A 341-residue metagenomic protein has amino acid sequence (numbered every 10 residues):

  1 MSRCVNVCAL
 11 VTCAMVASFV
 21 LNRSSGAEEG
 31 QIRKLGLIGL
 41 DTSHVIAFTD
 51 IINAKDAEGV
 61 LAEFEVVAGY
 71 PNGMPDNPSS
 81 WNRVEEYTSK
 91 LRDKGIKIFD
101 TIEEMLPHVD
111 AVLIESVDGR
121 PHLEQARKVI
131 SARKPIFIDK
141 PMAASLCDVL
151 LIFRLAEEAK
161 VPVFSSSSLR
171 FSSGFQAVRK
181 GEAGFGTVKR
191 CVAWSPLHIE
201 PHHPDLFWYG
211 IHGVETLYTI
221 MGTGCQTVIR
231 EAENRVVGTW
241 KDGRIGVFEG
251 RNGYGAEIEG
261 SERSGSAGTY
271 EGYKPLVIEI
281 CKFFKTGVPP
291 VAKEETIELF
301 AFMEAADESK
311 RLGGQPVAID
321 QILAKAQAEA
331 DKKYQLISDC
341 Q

Functional and structural regions predicted by a protein language model:
M1-V7: Positively charged n-region of N-terminal signal peptides that target proteins for export
C4, N22-A132, E157-E158, G222-T223 (+3 more regions): N-terminal glycine-/serine-/threonine-rich beta1-alpha1-beta2 phosphate-ribose binding loop of Rossmann-like
C8-V20: Bacterial N-terminal signal peptides
A27, M142-H203: A contiguous active-site-proximal alpha/beta segment in oxidoreductase catalytic domains
E28, V112-S116, T286-Q341: C-terminal helix-rich "cap/oligomerization" subdomain common to oxidoreductases
D100, I138, V163-S165: Hydrophobic residues in well-ordered beta-strands that form the structural core
R133-P135, K140-P141: Short helix/strand-capping hinge loops at secondary-structure junctions that flank key functional elements
C191-G253, E294-A301: Rossmann-like dinucleotide-binding domain that binds NAD(P)(H)
